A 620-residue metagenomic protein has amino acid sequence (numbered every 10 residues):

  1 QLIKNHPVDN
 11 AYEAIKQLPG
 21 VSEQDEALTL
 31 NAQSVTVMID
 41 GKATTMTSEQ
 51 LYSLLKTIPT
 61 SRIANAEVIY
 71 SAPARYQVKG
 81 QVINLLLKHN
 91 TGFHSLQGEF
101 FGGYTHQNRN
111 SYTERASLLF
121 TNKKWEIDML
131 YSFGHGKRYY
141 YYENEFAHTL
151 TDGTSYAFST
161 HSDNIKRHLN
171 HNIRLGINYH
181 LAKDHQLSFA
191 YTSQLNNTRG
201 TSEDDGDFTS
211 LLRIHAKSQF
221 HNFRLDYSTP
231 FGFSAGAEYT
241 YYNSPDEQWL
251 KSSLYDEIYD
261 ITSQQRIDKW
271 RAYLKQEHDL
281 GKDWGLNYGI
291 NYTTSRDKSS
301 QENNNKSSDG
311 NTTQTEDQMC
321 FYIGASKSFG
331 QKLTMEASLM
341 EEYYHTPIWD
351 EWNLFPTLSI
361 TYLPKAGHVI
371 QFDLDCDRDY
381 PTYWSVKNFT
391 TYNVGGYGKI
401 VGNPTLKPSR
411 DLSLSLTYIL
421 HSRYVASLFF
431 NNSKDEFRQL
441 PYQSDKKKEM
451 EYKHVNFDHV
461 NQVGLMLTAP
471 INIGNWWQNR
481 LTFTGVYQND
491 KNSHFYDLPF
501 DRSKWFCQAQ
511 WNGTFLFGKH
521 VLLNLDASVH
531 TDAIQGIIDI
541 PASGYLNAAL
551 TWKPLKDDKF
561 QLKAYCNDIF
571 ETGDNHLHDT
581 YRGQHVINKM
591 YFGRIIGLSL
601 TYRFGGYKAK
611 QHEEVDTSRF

Functional and structural regions predicted by a protein language model:
A11-A14, L51-S53, E67-V68, V78-F101 (+1 more regions): N-terminal periplasmic accessory domains that precede and gate Gram-negative outer-membrane beta-barrel machines
T44-S71: Short acidic/polar hinge/loop motifs at secondary-structure boundaries that mediate gating or recognition
G102-N108, N122, F133-K137, S193-N197 (+13 more regions): Transmembrane beta-strands of outer-membrane beta-barrel pores
R109-K137, G153-T201, Q219-F223, T229 (+1 more regions): Transmembrane beta-barrel wall of Gram-negative outer-membrane proteins
W125, N170-N197, L211-G367, S422-L428 (+1 more regions): Face-selective signature of the C-terminal outer-membrane beta-barrel domain
K269-A272, Q314, Q318-C320, K407 (+3 more regions): Outer membrane beta-barrel strand-and-loop segments of large Gram-negative receptors, especially TonB-dependent
W349, R378-S427, N432-K434, Y452-V463 (+2 more regions): Outer-membrane beta-barrel signature, preferentially recognizing the C-terminal barrel domain of Gram-negative
P554-F620: C-terminal beta-signal and adjacent terminal beta-strands/loops of Gram-negative outer-membrane beta-barrel proteins
